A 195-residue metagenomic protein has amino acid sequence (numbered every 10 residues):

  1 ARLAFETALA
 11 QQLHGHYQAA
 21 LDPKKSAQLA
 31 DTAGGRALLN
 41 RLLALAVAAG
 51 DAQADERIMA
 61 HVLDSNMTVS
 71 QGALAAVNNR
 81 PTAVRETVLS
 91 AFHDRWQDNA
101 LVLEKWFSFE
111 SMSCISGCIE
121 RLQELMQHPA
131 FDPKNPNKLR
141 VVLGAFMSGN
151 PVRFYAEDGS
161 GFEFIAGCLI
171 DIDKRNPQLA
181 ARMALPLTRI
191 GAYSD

Functional and structural regions predicted by a protein language model:
A1-D195: Long, ordered, helix-rich scaffold segments
